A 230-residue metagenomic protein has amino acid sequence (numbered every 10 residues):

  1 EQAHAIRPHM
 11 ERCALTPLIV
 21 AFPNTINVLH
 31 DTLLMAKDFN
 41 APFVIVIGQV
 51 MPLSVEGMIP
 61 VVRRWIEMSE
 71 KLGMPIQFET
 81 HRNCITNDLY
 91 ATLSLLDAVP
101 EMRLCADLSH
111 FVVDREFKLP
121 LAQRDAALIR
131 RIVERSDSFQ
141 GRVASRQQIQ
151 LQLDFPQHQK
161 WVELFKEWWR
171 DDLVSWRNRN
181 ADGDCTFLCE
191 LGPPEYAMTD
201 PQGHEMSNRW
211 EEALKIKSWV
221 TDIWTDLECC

Functional and structural regions predicted by a protein language model:
E1, L18-I19, V44-I45, C105 (+2 more regions): Conserved beta-strand positions in the central sheet of alpha/beta enzyme cores
E1-C13: Glycine-rich, proline-tolerant flexible connector loops at the mouths of alpha/beta enzymes
Q2-A5, T25-A36, A122-I129: Short, acidic/polar
L15-L104, V113: Active-site acidic/histidine proton-transfer and metal-coordination neighborhood in alpha/beta enzyme cores
K71-P156: Acidic/histidine-rich catalytic cores of soluble enzymes
R124-A127, W161-D182: A short, acidic, amphipathic alpha-helical segment used as a generic capping/interface helix at domain edges
V143-D154, G183-E205: Active-site clefts of carbohydrate-active enzymes
P193-C230: Aromatic-rich peripheral "rim/lid" segments of glycoside hydrolase catalytic domains that contact and position glycan
